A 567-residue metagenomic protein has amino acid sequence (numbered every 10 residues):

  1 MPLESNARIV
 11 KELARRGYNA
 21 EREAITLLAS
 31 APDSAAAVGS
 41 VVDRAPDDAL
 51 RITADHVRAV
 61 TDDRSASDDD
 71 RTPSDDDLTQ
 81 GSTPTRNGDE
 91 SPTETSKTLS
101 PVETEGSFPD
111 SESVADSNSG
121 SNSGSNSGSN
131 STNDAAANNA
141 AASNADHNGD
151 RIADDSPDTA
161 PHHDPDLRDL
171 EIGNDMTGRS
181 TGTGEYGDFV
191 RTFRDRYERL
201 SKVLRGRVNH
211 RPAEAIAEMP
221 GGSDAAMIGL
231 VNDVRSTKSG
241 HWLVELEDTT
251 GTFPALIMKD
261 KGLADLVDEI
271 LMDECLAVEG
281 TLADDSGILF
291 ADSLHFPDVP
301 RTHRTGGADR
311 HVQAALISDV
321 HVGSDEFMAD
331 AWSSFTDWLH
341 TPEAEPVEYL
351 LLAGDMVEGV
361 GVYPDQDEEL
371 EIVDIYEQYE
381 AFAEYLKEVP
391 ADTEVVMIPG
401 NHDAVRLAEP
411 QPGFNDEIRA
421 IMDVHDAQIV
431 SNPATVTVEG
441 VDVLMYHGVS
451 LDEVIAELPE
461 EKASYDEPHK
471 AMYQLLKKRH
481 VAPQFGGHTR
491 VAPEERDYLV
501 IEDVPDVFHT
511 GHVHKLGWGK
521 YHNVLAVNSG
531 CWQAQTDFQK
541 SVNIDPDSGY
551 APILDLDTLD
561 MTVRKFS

Functional and structural regions predicted by a protein language model:
M1-N118, G128, T132-S567: Extended recognition/assembly regions associated with phosphoester-bond processing machinery
